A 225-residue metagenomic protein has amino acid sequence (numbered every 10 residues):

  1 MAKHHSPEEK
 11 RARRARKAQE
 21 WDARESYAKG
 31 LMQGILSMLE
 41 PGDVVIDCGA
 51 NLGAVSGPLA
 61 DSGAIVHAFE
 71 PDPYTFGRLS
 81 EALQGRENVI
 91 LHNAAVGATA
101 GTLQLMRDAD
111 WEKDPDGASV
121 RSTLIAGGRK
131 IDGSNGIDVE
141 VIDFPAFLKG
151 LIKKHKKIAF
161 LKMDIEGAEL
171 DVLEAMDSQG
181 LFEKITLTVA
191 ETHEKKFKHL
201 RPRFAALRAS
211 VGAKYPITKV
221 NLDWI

Functional and structural regions predicted by a protein language model:
M1-I225: Phosphate/nucleotide-binding beta-alpha loop and adjacent structural elements of enzyme active sites
